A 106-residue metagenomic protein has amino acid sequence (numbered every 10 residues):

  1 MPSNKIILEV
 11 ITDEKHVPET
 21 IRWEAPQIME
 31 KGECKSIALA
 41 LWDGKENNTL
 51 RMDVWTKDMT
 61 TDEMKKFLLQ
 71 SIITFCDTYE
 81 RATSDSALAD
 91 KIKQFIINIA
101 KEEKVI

Functional and structural regions predicted by a protein language model:
M1-N4: Short loop/turn motifs at secondary-structure junctions and domain boundaries
I6-A25: Active-site and channel-lining beta-strand-loop segments that bind or position nucleotide-derived/phosphorylated
H16, T60-K65, F95-E103: Short amphipathic alpha-helical patches
E19-S84: Active-site- and interface-proximal helix/loop "cap" or "latch" segments in soluble metabolic and energy-transducing
C76-I106: C-terminal charged interaction modules
